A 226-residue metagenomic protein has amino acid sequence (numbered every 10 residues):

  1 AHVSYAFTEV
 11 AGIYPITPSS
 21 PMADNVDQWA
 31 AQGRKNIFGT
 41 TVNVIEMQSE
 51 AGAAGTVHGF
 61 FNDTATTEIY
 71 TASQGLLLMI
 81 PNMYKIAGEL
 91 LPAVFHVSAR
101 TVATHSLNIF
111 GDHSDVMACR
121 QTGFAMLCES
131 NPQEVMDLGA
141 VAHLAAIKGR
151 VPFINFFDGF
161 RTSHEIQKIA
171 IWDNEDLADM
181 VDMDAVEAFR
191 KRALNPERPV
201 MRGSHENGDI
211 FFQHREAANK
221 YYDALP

Functional and structural regions predicted by a protein language model:
A1-A118, G123, A140, G159-F160 (+1 more regions): Thiamine diphosphate
G12, M47, A72, H105 (+5 more regions): Hydrophobic alpha-helical scaffolding
P15-P18, P81, P92, P132 (+3 more regions): Proline-rich intrinsically disordered, low-complexity coils
F38, V42, F153-P226: Conformationally flexible catalytic loops at phosphate/diphosphate-handling active centers
M47-G55, V102-N108, L127-V135, T162-E165 (+1 more regions): Low-complexity, flexible helical/coil segments
L107-G159, I171, M183-V186: Conserved thiamine diphosphate
